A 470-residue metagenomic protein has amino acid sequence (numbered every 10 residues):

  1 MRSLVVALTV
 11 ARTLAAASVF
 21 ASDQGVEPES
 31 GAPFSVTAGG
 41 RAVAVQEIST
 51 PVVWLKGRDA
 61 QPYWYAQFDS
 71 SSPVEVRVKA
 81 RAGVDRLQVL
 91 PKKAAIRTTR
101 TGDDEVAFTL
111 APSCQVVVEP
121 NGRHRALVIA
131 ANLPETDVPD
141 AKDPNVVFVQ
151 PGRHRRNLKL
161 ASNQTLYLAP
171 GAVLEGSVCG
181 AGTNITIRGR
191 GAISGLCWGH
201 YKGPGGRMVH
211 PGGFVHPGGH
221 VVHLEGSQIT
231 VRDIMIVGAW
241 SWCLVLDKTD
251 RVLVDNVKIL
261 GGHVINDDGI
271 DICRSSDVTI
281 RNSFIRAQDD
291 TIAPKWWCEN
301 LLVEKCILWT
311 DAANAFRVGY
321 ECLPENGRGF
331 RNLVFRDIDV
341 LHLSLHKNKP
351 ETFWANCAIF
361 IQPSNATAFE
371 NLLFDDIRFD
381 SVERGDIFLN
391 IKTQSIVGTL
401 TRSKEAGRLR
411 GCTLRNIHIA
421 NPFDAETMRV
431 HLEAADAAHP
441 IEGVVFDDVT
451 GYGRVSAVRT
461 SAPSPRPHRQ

Functional and structural regions predicted by a protein language model:
M1-R2: Classical eukaryotic N-terminal signal peptides for Sec-dependent ER targeting/secretion, especially the positively
V5-A15: Bacterial N-terminal signal peptides
A17-Q470: Extracellular/periplasmic carbohydrate-active domains that bind, remodel, or depolymerize complex polysaccharides
